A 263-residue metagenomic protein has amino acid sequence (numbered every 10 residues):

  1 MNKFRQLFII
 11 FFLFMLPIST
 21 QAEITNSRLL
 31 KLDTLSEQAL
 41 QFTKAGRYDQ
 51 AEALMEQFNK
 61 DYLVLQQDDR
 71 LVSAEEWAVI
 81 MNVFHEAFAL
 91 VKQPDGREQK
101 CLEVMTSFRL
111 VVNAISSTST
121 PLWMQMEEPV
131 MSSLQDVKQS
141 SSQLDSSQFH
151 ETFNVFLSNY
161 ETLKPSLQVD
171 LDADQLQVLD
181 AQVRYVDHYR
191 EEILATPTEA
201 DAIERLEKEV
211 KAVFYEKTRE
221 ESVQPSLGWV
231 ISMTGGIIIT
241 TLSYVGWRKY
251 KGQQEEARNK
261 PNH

Functional and structural regions predicted by a protein language model:
M1-A87: N-terminal pre-first-transmembrane soluble regions of secretory-pathway and organelle membrane proteins
M1-M15, Y215-H263: C-terminal single-pass membrane-anchor helix
T25-R28, L32-Q38, T43-Y48, R97-T120 (+2 more regions): C-terminal amphipathic alpha-helix
Y48-F58, K100-C101, F149, F156 (+1 more regions): Solenoid-repeat scaffolds in large eukaryotic assemblies
D61-A78, R97, Y160-Q177: Short, solvent-exposed, charged loop/turn and helix-capping segments that join or cap alpha-helices on peripheral
D68-E127: Long amphipathic alpha-helical segments with strong coiled-coil/leucine-zipper propensity
L102-A173: Membrane-proximal low-complexity regions enriched in glycine and acidic/polar residues
S146-E207: Extracytoplasmic/lumenal ectodomains and periplasmic regions of secretory and membrane proteins
